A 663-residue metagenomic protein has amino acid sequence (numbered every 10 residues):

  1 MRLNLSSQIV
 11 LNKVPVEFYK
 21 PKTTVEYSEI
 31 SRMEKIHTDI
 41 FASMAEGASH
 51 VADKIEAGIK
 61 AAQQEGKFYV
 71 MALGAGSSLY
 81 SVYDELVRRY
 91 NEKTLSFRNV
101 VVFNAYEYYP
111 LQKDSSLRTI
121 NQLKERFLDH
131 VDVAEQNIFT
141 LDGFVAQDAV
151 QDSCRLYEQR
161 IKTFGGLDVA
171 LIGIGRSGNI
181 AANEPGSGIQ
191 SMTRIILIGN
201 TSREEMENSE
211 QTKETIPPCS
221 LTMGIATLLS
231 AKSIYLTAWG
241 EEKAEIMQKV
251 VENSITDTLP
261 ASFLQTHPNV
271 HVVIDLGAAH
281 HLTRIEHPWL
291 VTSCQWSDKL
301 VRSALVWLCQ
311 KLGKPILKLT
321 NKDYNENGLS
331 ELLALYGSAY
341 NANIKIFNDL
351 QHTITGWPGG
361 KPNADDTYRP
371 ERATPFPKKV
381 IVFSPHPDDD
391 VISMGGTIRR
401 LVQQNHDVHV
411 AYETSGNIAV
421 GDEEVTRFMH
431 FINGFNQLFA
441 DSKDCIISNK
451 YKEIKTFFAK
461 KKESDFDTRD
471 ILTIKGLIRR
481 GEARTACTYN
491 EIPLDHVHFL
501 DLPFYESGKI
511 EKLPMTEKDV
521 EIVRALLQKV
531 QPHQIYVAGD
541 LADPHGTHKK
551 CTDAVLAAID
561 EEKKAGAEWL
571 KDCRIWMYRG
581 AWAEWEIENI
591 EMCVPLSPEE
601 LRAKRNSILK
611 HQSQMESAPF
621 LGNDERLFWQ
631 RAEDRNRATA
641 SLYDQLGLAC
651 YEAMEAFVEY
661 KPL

Functional and structural regions predicted by a protein language model:
R2-N12, V25, I30, A226 (+1 more regions): ATP/nucleoside-binding phosphotransfer catalytic cores, i.e., glycine-rich phosphate-binding loops
R2-V70, D366-T367, T374: N-terminal glycine-/serine-/threonine-rich phosphate-binding loop
P21-K35, L95-V169: Ligand-binding beta-strand-loop-alpha-helix segment within the catalytic cores of soluble metabolic enzymes
Q64-E92: Glycine-rich N-terminal segment of FAD-binding domains in flavoprotein oxidoreductases, spanning the beta-loop-helix
L73-S78, I172-R176, W239: Glycine-rich beta-strand-to-loop/alpha-helix junction loops that act as flexible
V82-K93, D390-S415, A419: Histidine-anchored nucleotide/phosphate-binding helix
A181-I225: Class I SAM-dependent methyltransferase SAM-binding "motif I" and its flanking Rossmann-like core
E205-E210, T215-S220, L312-I381, R400-Q404 (+3 more regions): Metal-dependent de-N-acetylase/amidase catalytic core
